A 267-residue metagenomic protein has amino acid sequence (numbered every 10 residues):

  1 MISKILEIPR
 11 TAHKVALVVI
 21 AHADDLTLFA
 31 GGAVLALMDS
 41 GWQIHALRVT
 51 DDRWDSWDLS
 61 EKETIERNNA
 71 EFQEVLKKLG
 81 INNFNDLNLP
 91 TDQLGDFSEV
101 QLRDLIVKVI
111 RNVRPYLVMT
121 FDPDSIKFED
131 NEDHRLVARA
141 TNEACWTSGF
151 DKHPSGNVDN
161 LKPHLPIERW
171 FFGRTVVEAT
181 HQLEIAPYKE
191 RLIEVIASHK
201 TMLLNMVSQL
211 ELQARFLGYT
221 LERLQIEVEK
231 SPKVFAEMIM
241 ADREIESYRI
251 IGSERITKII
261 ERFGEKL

Functional and structural regions predicted by a protein language model:
M1-L17, D92, E99-L267: Metal-dependent de-N-acetylase/amidase catalytic core
M1-V113, K258-K266: Active-site rim/loop-helix segments in enzyme catalytic domains that contact anionic ligands
